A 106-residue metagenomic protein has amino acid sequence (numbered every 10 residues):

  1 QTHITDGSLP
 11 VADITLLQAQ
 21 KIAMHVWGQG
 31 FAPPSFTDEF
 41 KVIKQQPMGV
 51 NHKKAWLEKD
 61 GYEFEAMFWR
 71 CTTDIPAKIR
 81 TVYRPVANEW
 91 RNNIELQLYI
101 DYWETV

Functional and structural regions predicted by a protein language model:
Q1-V106: Acidic, two-metal ion nucleic-acid-processing modules in DNA metabolism proteins
